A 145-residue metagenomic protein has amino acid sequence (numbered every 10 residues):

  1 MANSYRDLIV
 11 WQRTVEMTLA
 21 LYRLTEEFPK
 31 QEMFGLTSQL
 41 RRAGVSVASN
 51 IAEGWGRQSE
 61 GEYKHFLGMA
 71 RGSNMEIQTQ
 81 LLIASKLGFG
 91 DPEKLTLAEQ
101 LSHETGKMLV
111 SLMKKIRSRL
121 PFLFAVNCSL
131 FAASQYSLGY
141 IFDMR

Functional and structural regions predicted by a protein language model:
M1-E53, R57-R145: Short, C-terminally biased terminal segments at protein or domain edges
